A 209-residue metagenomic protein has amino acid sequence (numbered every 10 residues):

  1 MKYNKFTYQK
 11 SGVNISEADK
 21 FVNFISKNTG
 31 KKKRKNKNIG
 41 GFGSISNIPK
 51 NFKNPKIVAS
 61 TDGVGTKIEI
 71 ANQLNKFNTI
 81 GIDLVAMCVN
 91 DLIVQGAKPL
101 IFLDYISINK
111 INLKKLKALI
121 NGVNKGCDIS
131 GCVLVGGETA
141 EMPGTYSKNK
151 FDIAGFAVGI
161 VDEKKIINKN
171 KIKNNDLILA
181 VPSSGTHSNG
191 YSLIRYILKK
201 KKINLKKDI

Functional and structural regions predicted by a protein language model:
M1-I209: Helix-biased detector of long, well-ordered alpha-helical tracts
